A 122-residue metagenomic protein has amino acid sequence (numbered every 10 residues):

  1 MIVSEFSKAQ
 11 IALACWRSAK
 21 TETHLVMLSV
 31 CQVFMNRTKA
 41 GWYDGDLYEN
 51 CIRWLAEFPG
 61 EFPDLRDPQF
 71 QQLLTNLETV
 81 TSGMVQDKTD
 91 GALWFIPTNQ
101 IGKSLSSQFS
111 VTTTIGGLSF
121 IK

Functional and structural regions predicted by a protein language model:
I2-K122: Bacterial extracytoplasmic/cell-wall-associated proteins, especially those involved in peptidoglycan
